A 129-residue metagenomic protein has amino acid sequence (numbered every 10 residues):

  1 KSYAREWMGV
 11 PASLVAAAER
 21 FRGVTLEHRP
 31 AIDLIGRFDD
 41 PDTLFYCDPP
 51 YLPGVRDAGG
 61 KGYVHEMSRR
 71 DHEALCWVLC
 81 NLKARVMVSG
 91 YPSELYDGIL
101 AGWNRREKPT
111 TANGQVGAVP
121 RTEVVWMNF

Functional and structural regions predicted by a protein language model:
K1-G60, R70, N81: SAM-dependent nucleic-acid methyltransferase catalytic core
P41-M127: Conserved acidic-Pro-Pro-aromatic motif
